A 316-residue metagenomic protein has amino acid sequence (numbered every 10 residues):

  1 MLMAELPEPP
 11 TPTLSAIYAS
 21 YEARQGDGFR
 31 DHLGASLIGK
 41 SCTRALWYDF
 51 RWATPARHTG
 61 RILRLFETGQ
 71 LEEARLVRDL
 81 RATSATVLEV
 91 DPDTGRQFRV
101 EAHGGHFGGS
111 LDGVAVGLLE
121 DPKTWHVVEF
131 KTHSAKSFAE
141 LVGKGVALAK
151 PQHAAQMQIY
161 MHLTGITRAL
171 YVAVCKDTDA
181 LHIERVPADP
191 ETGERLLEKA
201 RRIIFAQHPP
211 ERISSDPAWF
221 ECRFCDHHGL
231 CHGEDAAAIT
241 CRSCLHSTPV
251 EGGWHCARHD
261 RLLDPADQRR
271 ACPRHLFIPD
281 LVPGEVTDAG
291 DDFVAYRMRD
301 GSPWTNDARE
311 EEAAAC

Functional and structural regions predicted by a protein language model:
M1-V127, S134-K136, A147: Metal-dependent nuclease catalytic cores that hydrolyze phosphodiester bonds in DNA/RNA, characterized by
K123-V127, K131, Q152, M161: Internal, hydrophobic cores of structured domains that mediate oligomerization or house catalytic pockets within large
F130-S134, C175-K176: A short mid-domain helix/strand-loop element embedded in enzyme catalytic domains that forms or borders the active-site
E140, K144-A154, I159-H255, D260 (+1 more regions): Metal-dependent nuclease catalytic regions and adjoining charged, substrate-binding loops involved in nucleic-acid end
